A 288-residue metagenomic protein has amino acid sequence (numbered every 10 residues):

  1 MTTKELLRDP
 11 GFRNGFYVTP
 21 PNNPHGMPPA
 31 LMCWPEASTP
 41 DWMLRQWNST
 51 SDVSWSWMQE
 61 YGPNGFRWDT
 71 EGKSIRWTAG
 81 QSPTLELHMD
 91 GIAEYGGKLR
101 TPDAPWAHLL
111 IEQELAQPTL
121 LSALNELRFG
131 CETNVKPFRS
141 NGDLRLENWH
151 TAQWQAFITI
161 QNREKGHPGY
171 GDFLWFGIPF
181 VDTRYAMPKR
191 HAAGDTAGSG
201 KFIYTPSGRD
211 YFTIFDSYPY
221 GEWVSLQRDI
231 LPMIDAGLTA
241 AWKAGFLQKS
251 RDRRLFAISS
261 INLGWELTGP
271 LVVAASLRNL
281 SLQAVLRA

Functional and structural regions predicted by a protein language model:
M1-G72: Extracellular carbohydrate-recognition regions
M1-T3, L7-N22, N48-S49, W57 (+5 more regions): Disulfide-rich extracellular domains of secreted proteins
R8, T119-F129, N148-A152, D252-A257: Solvent-exposed loop and beta-edge segments used for protein-protein assembly and interaction
D69-N141: Short N-terminal edge-element motif at the start of the domain
Y95-T101, S140-N148, A241-S250: Low-complexity, polar-biased intrinsically disordered regions enriched in Pro/Ser/Thr/Gly
W106-Q113, W154, M233-T239: Well-ordered, non-membrane alpha-helical segments in soluble/globular domains
E126-R128, E132-I234: Short helix-loop boundary/capping segments
G208-A288: Long, compositionally biased interface segments
